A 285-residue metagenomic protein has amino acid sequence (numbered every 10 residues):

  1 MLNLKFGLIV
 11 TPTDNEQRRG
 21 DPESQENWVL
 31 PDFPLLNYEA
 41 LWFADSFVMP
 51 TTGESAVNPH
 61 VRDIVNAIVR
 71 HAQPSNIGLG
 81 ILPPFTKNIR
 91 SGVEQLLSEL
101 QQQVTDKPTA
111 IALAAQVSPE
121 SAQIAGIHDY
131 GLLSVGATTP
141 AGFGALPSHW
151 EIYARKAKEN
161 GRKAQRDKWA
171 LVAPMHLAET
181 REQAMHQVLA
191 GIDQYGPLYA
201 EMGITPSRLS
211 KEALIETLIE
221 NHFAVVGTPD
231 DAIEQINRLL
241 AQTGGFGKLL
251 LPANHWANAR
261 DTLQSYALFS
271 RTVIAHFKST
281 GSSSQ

Functional and structural regions predicted by a protein language model:
M1-H71: N-terminal beta1-alpha1-beta2 module of alpha/beta enzyme domains
M1-L4, L79, F85-L133, G144-P147 (+2 more regions): Internal, glycine-rich beta/alpha segment that forms the wall or movable "lid" of small-molecule/cofactor binding
L2, E94, S98-Q103, G142-F246 (+1 more regions): An alpha-helical appendage that flanks or caps ligand/catalytic pockets
F6-V10, L41-F43, I77-L79, T109-A115 (+3 more regions): Hydrophobic faces of well-ordered beta-strands that scaffold small-molecule active sites in alpha/beta enzyme cores
V10-S24, I81-I89, P108-V117, N221-P229: Active-site mouth loops of central-metabolism enzymes
G20-F33, G92-V93, A115-Q123, A232-L239: Short, acidic/polar
A40-I64, P83-K87, A137-G142, L250-D261: Glycine-rich, proline-tolerant flexible connector loops at the mouths of alpha/beta enzymes
D45, I68, A125, Y153 (+4 more regions): Conserved, mostly hydrophobic/aromatic
